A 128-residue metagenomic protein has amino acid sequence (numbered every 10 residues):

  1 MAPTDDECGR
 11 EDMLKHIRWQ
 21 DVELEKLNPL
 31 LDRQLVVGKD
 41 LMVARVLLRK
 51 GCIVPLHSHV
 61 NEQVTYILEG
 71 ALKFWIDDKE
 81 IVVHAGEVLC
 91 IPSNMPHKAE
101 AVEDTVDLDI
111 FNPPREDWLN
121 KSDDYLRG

Functional and structural regions predicted by a protein language model:
M1-D40, D123-G128: A short, N-terminal "cap"/entry segment at the start of jelly-roll beta-barrel domains of the cupin/DSBH fold
L27, Q34-L35, V46-L47, V54-H59 (+1 more regions): Short histidine-centered beta-strand/loop micro-motifs that create catalytic or ligand/metal-coordination sites
L47-R49, H59-F74: Short, conserved beta-strand element in jelly-roll/cupin
V64, A71-K73, E80, P96 (+1 more regions): Structural motif
L68-E69, H84-A85, E103: A cytosolic small-molecule/anion-sensing beta-strand core signal
D78-S93: Short acidic-glycine-tyrosine-enriched beta hairpin
S93-D117: Ligand-binding loop in jelly-roll beta-barrel domains
